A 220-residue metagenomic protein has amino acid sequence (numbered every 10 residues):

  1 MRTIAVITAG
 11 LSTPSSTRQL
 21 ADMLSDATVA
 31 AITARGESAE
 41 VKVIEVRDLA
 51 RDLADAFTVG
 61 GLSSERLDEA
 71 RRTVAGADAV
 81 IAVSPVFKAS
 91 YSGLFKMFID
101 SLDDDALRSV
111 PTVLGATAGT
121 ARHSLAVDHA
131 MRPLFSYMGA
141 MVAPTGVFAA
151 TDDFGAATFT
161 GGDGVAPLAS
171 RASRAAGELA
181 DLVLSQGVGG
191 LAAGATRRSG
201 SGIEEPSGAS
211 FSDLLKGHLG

Functional and structural regions predicted by a protein language model:
M1-K96, S201-G220: N-terminal beta1-alpha1-beta2 submodule of the flavodoxin-like/Rossmannoid cofactor-binding fold
L20-L24, V127, A175: Hydrophobic alpha-helical membrane-association signature
V29-A34, S136, A140, G177-V188: Generic secondary-structure signature for well-ordered alpha-helical cores
E37-A39, R108, A143: Residue-level signal for beta-strand positions within conserved beta-sheet cores that form or flank
L49, L53, S63, D103 (+2 more regions): Glycine-rich, flexible loop/turn motifs
L62-M138: Helix-loop-strand module that forms the ligand-binding subsite of alpha/beta enzymes
T112-T160, G164-R171: Short, glycine-/small-residue-rich phosphate/pyrophosphate-handling segment
F148-G220: Glycine-rich phosphate/pyrophosphate-binding loop and the adjoining helix
